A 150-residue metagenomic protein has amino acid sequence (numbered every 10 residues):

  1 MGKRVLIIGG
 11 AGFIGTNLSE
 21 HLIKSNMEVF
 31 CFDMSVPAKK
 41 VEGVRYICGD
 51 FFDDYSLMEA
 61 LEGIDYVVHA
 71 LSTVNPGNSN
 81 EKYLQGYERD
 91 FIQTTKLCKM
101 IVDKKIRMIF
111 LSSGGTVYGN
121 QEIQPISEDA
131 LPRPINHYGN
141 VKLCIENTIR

Functional and structural regions predicted by a protein language model:
V5-S25: N-terminal Rossmann NAD(P)H-binding glycine-rich loop of SDR-like oxidoreductase domains
I8, F32, V67-L71, M108-G114: SDR active-site strand-loop-helix element
G43-D53: Rossmann-fold cofactor-recognition segment
F51-R89: NAD(P)H-binding glycine-rich loop region in Rossmannoid oxidoreductase-like domains and their noncatalytic homologs
V67, E81-I109: NAD(P)-cofactor binding segment of oxidoreductase domains
D90, A130, Y138, K142: Active-site YXXXK catalytic motif of short-chain dehydrogenase/reductase
K96-N136: Conserved Rossmann-fold NAD(P)-dependent oxidoreductase catalytic core, especially the SDR/UDP-sugar
I135-R150: Active-site Tyr-X1-5-Lys
